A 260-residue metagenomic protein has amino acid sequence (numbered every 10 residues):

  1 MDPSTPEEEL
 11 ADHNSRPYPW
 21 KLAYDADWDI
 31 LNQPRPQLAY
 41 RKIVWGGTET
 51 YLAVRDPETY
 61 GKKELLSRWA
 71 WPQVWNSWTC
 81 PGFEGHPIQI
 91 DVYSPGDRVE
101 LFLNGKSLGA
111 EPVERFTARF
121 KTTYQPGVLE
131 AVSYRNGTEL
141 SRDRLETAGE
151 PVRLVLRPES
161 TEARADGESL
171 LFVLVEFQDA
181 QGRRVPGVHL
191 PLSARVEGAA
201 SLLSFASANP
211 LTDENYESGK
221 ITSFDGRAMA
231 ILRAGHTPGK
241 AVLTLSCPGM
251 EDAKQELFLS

Functional and structural regions predicted by a protein language model:
M1-G167, A180-R184: Substrate-binding clefts and catalytic carboxylate motifs of secreted carbohydrate-active enzymes
R98-G105, H189-S204: Extended low-complexity, serine/threonine- and proline-enriched intrinsically disordered segments
G109-V113, P210-D225: Short, acidic Ser/Thr/Gly-rich low-complexity loop/linker segments typical of extracellular and cell-surface proteins
R119-Y124, Y216-H236: Short, hydrophobic beta-strand segments
R142-E150, E251-S260: Short beta-strand elements
V152-V155, A194-T212: Short aromatic-acidic-glycine turn motif
G167-V173, G239: Short, solvent-exposed loop/turn segments enriched in Ser/Thr/Gly
